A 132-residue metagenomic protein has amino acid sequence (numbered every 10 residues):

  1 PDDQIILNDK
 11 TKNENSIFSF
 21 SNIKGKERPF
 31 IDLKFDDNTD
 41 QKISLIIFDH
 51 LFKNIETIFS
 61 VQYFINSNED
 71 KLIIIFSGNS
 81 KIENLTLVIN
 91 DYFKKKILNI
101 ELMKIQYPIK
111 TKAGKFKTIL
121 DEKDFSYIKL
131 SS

Functional and structural regions predicted by a protein language model:
P1-S132: Active-site glycine/GP-rich loop and adjacent strand/helix microenvironment that borders small-molecule binding pockets
